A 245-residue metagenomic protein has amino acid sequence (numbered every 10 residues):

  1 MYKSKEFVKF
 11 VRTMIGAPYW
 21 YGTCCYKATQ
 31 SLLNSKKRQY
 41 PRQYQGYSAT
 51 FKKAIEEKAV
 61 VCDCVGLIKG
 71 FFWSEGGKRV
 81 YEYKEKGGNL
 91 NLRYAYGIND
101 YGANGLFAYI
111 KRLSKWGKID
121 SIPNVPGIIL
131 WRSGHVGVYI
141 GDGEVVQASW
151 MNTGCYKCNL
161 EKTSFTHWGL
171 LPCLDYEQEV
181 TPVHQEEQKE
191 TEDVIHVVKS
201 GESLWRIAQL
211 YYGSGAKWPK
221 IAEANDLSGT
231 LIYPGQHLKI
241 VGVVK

Functional and structural regions predicted by a protein language model:
M1-K86, R132-H135, V146-A148, P172-E190 (+2 more regions): N-terminal capping segments
Y2-K9, A54-C62, K69, G77-L160 (+3 more regions): ...with weaker cross-activation on analogous glycine-rich loops/strands in unrelated enzymes
W116-K118, E192, D226: Short, solvent-exposed loop/turn positions at domain surfaces that link secondary-structure elements or cap domain
D120-P123, V197, L231: Residue-level "contact hotspot" at macromolecular interaction interfaces
V183-I195, V241-K245: Intrinsically disordered, low-complexity Ser/Thr-rich linker and spacer segments in cell-wall-related proteins
Q188-Y212, Q236: Primarily a LysM-type cell-wall glycan-binding module
L210, S214-K245: Extracellular LysM carbohydrate-binding repeats and other cell-envelope/extracellular binding modules
